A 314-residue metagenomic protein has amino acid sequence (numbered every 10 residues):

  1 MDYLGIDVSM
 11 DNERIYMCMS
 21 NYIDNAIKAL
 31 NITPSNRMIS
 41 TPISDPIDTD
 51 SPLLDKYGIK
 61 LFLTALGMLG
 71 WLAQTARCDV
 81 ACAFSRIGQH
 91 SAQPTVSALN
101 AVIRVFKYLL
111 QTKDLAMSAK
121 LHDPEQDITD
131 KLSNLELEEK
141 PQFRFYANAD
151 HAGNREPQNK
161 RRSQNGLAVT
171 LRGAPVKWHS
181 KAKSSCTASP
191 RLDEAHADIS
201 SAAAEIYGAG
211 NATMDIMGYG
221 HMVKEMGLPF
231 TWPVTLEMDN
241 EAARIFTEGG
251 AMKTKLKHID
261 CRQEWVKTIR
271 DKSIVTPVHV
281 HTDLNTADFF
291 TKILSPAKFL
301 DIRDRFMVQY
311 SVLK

Functional and structural regions predicted by a protein language model:
M1-S20, A242: Short, conserved secondary-structure transition motifs
I23-K314: Divalent metal-binding acidic/histidine catalytic loops
